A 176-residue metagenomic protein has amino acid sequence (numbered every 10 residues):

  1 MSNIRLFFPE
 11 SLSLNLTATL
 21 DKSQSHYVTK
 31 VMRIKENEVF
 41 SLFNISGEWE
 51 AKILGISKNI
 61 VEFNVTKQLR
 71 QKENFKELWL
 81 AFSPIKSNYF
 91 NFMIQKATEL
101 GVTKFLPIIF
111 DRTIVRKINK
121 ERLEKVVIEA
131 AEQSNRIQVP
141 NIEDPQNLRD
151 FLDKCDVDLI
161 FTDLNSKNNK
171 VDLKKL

Functional and structural regions predicted by a protein language model:
M1-Q71: N-terminal positively charged helical leader segments and presequences
E10, K22-S23, I45, P84-I85 (+2 more regions): Fold-independent oxyanion-binding glycine-rich loops and adjacent beta-strand/coil segments at enzyme active sites
E10, R70-K72, F151-L152, K174-L176: Short secondary-structure boundary/capping segments
V39, L54, K125, D150-K154 (+1 more regions): Replace "anionic and nucleotidyl ligands
E48, N88, K167-K170: Glycine-rich nucleotide phosphate-binding loop and flanking beta-alpha elements of Rossmann-like dinucleotide-binding
K52, F92, K117, V171-D172: Short glycine-/acidic-enriched loop or helix-start segments at secondary-structure transitions that form or flank
K72-D163: RNA substrate-binding interface of SAM-dependent RNA methyltransferases
L159-L176: Active-site/ligand-binding-proximal alpha/beta "capping" segment
